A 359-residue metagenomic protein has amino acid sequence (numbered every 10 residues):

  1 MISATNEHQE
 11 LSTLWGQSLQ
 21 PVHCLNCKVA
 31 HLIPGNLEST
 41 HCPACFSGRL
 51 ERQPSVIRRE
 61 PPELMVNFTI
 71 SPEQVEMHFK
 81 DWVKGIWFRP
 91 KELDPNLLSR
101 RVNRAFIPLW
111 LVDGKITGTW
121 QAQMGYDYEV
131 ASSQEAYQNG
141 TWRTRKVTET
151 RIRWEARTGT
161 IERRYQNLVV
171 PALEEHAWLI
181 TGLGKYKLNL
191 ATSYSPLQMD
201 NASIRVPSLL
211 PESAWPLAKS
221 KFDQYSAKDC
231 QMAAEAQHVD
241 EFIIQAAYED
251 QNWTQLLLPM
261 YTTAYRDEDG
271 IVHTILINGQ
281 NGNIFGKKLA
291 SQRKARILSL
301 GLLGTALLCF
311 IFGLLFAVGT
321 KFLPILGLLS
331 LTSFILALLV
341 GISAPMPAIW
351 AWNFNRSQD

Functional and structural regions predicted by a protein language model:
M1-L14, L32: N-terminal cysteine/histidine-rich coordination modules
E10-L11, A30, L97-V102: Catalytic micro-motifs at enzyme active sites that drive phosphoryl/nucleotidyl and oxygen chemistry
G16, R58-I271, A290-I297, T305 (+2 more regions): Charged, low-complexity helical/coil segments in non-catalytic cytosolic or luminal regions
Q17-P21, S39: Residues immediately within or flanking Cys/His clusters that coordinate Zn2+ in small zinc-binding modules
C24-C27, C42-C45: Short cysteine-rich clusters marking metal-coordination/redox-active sites
I33-P34, E51-R52: Short, non-ligating residues that shape and space the ligands of small metal-coordination modules and catalytic
T40-P43, I57: Conserved glycine-bearing catalytic or ligand-binding loops at nucleotide- and phosphate-handling centers of large
G270-S291: Juxtamembrane amphipathic/hinge helix adjacent to a transmembrane helix
